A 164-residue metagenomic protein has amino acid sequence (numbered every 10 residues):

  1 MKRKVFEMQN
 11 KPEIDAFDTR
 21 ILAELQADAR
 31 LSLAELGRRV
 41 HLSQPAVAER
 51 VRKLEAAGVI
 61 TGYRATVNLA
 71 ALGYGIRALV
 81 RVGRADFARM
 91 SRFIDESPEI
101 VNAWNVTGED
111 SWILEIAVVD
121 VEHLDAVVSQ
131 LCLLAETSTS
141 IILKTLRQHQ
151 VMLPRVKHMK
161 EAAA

Functional and structural regions predicted by a protein language model:
M1-A164: A compositional/biophysical signature of low hydrophobicity enriched in polar/charged and small residues
